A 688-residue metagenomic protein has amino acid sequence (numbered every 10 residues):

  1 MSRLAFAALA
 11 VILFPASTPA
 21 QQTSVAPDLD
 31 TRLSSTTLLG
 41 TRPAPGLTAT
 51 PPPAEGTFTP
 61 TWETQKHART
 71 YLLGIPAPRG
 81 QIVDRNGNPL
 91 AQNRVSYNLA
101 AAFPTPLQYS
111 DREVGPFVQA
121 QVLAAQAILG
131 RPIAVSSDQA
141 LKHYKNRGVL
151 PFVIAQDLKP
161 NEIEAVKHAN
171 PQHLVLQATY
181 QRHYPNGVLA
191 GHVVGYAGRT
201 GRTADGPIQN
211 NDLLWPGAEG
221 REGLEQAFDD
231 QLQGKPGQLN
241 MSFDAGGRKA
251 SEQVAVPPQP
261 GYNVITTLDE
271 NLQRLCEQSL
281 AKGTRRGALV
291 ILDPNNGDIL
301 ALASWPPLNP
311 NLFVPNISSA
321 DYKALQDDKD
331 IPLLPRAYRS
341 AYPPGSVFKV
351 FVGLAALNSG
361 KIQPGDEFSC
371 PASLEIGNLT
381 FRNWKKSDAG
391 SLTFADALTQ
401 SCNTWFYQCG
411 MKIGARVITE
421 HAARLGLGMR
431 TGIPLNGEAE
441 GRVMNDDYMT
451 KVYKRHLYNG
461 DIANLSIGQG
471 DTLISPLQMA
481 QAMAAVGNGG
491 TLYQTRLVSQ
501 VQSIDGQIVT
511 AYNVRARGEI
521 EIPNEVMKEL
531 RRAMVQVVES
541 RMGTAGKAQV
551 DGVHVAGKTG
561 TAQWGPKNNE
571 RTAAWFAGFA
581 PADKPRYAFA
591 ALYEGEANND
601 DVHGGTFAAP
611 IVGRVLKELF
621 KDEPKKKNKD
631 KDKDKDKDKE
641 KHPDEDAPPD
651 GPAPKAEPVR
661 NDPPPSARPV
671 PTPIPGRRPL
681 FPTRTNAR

Functional and structural regions predicted by a protein language model:
A5-P15: Bacterial N-terminal signal peptides
Q21-P60, K625-R688: Compositionally biased, proline/threonine/alanine/serine-rich low-complexity intrinsically disordered stretches
T23-L33, T37-G46, P53-A54, A91-S96 (+5 more regions): Small/polar-residue-rich segments within soluble enzyme cores
R69, G74-P78, G283-G287: Short, small/polar residue-rich loop motifs at catalytic or cofactor-binding pockets
I75, I82-A91, C276, L292-L300: Short, glycine-anchored, charge-dense loop/turn motifs used at functional sites
A91, M241-A255, P294-V347, F351-G595 (+4 more regions): Beta-lactam-recognizing serine transpeptidase/beta-lactamase-like catalytic domain environment
W215-S242, G283-N311, I418: Carboxylate/His-rich catalytic cores and anion/metal-binding grooves
R248-G287: Conserved, well-ordered alpha-helix/loop/beta-strand core segments that scaffold catalytic motifs
